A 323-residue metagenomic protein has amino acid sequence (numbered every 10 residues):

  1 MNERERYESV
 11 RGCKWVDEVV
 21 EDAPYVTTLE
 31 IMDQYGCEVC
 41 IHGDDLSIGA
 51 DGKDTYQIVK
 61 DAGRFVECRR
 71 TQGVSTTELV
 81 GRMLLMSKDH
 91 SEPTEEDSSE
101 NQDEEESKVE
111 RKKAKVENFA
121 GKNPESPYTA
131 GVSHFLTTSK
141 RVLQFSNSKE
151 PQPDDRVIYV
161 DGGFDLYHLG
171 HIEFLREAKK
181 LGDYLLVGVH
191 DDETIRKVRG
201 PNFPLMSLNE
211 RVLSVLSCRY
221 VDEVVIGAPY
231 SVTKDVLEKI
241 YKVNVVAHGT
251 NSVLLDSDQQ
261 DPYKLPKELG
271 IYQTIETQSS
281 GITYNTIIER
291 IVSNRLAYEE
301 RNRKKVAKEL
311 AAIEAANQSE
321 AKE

Functional and structural regions predicted by a protein language model:
M1-E323: Nucleotidyltransferase catalytic core that binds NTPs
